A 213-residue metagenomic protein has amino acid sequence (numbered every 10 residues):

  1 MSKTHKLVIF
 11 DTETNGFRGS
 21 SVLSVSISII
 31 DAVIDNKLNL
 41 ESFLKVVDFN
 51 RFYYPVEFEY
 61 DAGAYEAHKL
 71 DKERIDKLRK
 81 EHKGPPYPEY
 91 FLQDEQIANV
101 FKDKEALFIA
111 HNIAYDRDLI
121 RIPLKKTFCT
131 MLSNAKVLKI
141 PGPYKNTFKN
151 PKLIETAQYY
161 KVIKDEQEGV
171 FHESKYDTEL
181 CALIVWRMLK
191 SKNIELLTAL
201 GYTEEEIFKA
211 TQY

Functional and structural regions predicted by a protein language model:
S2-L124, I154-Y159: Conserved non-catalytic scaffold segment of RNase H-like nuclease domains
T12-N15, T130, C181: Ser/Thr-centric signal marking residues that sit in or immediately flank functional binding/regulatory motifs
Y53-Y54, T130-L132, V162: Active-site donor-binding loop signature of nucleotide-sugar glycosyltransferases
E59-K77, A135-E179: Active-site-proximal helix-loop-helix substrate-binding element of RNase H-like nuclease domains
K104-A114, L119, K152-Y213: Acidic, Mg2+-coordinating catalytic module of metal-dependent nucleases/exonucleases that use a two-metal-ion mechanism
K125-K139: Conserved beta-strand -> loop -> alpha-helix junction used to position metal-binding or nucleic-acid-contacting
